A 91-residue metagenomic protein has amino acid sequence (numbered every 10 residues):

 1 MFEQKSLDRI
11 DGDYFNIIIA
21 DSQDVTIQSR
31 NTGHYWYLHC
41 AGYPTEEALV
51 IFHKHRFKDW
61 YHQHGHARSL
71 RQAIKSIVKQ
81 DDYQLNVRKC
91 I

Functional and structural regions predicted by a protein language model:
M1-G33, R56-W60: Negatively charged, low-complexity tracts enriched in Asp/Glu with abundant Ser/Thr
Q4-L7, F52-I91: Mixed-charge, Lys/Arg-enriched low-complexity segments
I27, Y35-Y37, V87-C90: Solvent-exposed, non-transmembrane amphipathic alpha-helical segments
N31-H62: Short aromatic-glycine-(Arg/Gly/Cys) micro-motifs in beta-strand/loop hairpins
